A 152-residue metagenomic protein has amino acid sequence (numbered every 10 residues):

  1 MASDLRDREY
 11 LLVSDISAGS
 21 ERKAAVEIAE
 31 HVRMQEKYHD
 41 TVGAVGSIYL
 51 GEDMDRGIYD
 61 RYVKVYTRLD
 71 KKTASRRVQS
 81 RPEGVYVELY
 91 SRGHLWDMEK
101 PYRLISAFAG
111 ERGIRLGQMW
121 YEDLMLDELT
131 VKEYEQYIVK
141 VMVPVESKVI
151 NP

Functional and structural regions predicted by a protein language model:
M1-P152: A solvent-exposed interaction/effector surface
